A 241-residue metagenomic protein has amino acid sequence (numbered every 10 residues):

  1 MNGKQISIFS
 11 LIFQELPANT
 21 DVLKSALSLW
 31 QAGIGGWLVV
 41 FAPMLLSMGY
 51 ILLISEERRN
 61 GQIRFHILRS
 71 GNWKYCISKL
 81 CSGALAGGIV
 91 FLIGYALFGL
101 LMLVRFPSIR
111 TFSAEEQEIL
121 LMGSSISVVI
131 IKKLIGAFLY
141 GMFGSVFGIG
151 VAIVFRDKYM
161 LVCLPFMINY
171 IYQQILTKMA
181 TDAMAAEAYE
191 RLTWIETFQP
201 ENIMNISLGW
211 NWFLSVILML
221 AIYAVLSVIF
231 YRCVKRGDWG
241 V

Functional and structural regions predicted by a protein language model:
M1-S55, I77-V154, Q174, I195-M219: Secretory targeting signals
M48-L68, N72: Transmembrane helix boundary and interhelical loop/hinge segments in multi-pass membrane proteins
G61-Q62, V146, V162-C163: Transmembrane alpha-helix boundary/hinge residues in polytopic small-molecule transporters
G71-W73, I77, D157-M160: Membrane-helix interface segments
I77-S78, L164-P165, S227: Hydrophobic core positions of alpha-helical segments in small-molecule transporters and transporter systems
G83, F166-Y170, Y223-A224: Residue-level recognition of pore/gate-forming positions within transmembrane alpha-helices of multi-pass
V154-E190: Transmembrane helix segments
L218-V241: Junction motif at the cytosolic side of a transmembrane helix
